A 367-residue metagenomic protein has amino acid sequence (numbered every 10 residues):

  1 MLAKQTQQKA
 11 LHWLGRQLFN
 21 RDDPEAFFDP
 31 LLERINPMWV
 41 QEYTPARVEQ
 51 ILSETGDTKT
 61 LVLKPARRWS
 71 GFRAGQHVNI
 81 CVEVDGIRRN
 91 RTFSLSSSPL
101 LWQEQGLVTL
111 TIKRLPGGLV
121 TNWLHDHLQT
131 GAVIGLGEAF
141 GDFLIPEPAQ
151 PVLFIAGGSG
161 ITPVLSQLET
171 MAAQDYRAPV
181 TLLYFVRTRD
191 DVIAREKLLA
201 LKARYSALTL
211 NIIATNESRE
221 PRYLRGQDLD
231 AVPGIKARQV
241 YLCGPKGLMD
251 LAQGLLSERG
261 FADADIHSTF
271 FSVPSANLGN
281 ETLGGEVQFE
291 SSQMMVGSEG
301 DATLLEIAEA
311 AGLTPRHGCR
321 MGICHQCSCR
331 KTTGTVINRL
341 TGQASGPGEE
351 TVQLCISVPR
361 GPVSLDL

Functional and structural regions predicted by a protein language model:
M1-V40, D263, L365-D366: Iron-sulfur (Fe-S) cluster-binding modules
T6, L11, T121-Q293, G297: FNR/FR-type flavoprotein reductase catalytic core
P30-V133, P151, V186-T188, L199 (+1 more regions): Ferredoxin-reductase
P163, E309, L313-I337, G348-G361: Local cysteine-cluster metal-coordination motifs and their immediate loop/turn environment, predominantly Fe-S cluster
E286-A311, S328-I337: Short, charged low-complexity linear segments at domain edges
